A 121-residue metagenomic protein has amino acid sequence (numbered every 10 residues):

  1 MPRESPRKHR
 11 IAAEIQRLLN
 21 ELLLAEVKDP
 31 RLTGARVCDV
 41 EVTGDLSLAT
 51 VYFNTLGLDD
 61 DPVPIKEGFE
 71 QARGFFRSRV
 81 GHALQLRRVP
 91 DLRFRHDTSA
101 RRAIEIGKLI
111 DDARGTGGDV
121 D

Functional and structural regions predicted by a protein language model:
M1-L48, Y52-D121: Charge-rich, low-complexity N-terminal segments
